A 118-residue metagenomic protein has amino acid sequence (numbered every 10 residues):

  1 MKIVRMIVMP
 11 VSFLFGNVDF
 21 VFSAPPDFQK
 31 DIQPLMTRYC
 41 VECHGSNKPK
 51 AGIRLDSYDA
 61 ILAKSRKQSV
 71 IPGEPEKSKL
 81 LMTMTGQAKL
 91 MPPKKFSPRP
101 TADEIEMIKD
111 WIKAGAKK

Functional and structural regions predicted by a protein language model:
M1-V8: Bacterial N-terminal signal peptides that target proteins for export
V8-D19: Bacterial N-terminal signal peptides
F20-K118: Aromatic- and Gly/Pro-enriched helix-to-coil junctions and flexible linker segments
